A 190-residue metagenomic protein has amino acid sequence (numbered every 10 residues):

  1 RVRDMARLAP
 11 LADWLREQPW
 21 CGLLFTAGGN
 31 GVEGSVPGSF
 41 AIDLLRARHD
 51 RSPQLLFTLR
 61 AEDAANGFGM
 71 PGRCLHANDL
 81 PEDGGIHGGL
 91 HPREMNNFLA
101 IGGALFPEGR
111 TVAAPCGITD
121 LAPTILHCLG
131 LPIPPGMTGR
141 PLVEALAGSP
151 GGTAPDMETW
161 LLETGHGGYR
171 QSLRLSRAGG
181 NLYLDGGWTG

Functional and structural regions predicted by a protein language model:
R1-T124, D156, W160-Y169: Active-site neighborhoods of enzymes that stabilize oxyanions during catalysis
T26-G31, P135-P141: Acidic carboxylate-rich catalytic motifs and surrounding loops in phosphoryl-/glycosyl-chemistry enzymes
N97-F98, G103, G130, G139 (+1 more regions): Generic secondary-structure boundary/loop-capping signal
I125-I133: Short, hydrophobic alpha-helical segments
T138-P155: Cytosolic regulatory/linker segments at or just downstream of nucleotide-handling modules in signal-transduction
G152-G190: Phosphate/adenylate-binding glycine loop and adjacent helical scaffold
